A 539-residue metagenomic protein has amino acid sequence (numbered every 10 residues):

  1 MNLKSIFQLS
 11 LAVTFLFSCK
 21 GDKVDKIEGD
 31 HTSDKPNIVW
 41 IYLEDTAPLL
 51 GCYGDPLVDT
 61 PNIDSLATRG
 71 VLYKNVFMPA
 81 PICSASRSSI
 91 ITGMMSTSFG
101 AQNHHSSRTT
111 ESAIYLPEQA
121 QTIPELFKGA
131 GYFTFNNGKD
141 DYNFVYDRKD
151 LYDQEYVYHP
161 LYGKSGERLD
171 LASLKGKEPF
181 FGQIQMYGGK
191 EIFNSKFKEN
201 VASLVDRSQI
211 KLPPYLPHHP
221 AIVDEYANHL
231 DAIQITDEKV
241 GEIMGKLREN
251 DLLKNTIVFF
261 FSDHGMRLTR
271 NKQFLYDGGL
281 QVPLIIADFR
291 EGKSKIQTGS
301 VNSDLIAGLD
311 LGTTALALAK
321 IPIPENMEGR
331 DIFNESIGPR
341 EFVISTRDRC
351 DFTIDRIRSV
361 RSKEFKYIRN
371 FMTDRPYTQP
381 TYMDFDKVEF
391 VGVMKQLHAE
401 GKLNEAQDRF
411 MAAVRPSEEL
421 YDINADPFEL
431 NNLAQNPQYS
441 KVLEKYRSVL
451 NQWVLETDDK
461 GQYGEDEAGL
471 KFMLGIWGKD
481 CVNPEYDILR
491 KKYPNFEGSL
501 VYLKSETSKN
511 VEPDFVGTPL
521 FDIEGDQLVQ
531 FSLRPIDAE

Functional and structural regions predicted by a protein language model:
M1-S33: Bacterial Sec-dependent N-terminal signal peptides
K20-P36, L43, L72, Q281 (+3 more regions): Long, internal low-complexity/basic segments
V24-P36, P48-V58, H104, R168-G312 (+10 more regions): Active-site-proximal cap/lid insertion segments
D25, W40-Y42, A47-Q121, L126-Y132 (+1 more regions): Active-site segment of extracytoplasmic enzymes that catalyze sulfate/phosphate-ester chemistry
D34-V39, R69-K74, G129-T134, G176-F181 (+3 more regions): Loop/turn elements at helix/coil->beta-strand transitions in domains of secreted/extracellular proteins
C52-D59, G70-M94, Q102, N136-Y146 (+4 more regions): Short, solvent-exposed turn/loop segments enriched in Gly/Ser/Thr/Pro and often Arg
P61, I90, K139, V145-R148 (+5 more regions): Polar, surface-exposed loop/tail segments that function as active-site lids or cofactor/substrate-recognition elements
S89-F193, T346-R347: Catalytic-site neighborhoods of secreted/periplasmic enzymes that process anionic sulfate/phosphate groups
